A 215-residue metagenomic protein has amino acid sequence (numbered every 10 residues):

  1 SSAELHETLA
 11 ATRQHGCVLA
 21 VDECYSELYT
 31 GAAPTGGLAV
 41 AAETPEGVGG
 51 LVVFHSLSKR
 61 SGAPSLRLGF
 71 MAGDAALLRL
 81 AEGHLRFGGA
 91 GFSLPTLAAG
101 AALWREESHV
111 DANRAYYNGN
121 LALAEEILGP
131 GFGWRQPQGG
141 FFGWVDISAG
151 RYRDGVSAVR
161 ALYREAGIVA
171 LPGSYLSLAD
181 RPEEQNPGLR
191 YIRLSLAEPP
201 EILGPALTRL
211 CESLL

Functional and structural regions predicted by a protein language model:
S1-L19, E23-A63: Active-site pre-lysine segment of PLP-dependent enzymes
T12, L128, L162-Y163: A generic structural signal for well-ordered alpha-helical segments
V21, A170-P172: Hydrophobic residues in well-ordered beta-strands that form the structural core
A42-N118, E125-I127: Conserved core segment of the aminotransferase class I/II
D74-A75, R105, D146-S148, A197-P199: Residue-level recognition of strand-loop junctions within catalytic nucleotide-signaling folds
L97, A101, A115-E125, W134-I147 (+1 more regions): Conserved glycine-rich beta-strand-loop-beta hairpin in the small C-terminal domain of fold type I
A161-V169, L176-L215: PLP-dependent enzyme catalytic core of the Aspartate aminotransferase-like
